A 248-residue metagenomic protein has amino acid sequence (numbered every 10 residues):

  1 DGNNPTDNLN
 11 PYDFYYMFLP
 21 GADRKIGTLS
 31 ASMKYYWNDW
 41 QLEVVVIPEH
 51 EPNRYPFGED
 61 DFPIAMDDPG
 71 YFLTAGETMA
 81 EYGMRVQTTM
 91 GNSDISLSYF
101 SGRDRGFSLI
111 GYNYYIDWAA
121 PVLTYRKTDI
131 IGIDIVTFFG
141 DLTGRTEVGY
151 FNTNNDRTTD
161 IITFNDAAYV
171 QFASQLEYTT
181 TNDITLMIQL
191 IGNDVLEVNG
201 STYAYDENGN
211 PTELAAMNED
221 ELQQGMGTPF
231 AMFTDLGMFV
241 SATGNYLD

Functional and structural regions predicted by a protein language model:
D1, V44-P48, L97-S101, T146-Y150 (+2 more regions): Transmembrane beta-barrel strands of outer-membrane/channel proteins
D1-F62, G91: Outer membrane beta-barrel
G2-P5, Y55-D61, S108-I116, D156-T163 (+1 more regions): Outer-membrane beta-barrel translocator domains and adjoining extracellular loop/strand segments of Gram-negative
Y15-L19, P69-F72, W118-P121, R157-T163 (+1 more regions): Extracellular loop and loop/strand-boundary signature of outer-membrane beta-barrel proteins
K25-L29, T78-Y82, K127-I131, F138 (+2 more regions): Residues that define the transmembrane beta-barrel architecture of outer-membrane proteins
A31-Y35, M84-T88, L97, I133-T137 (+4 more regions): Residues on the lipid-exposed face of transmembrane beta-strands in outer-membrane beta-barrel proteins
D39-L42, N92-I95, D141-R145, D183-M187 (+1 more regions): Repeated loop/turn-to-beta-strand initiation elements of outer-membrane beta-barrel proteins
Y125-L222: Long, well-ordered mid-to-C-terminal structural blocks that present hydrophobic/aromatic surfaces
